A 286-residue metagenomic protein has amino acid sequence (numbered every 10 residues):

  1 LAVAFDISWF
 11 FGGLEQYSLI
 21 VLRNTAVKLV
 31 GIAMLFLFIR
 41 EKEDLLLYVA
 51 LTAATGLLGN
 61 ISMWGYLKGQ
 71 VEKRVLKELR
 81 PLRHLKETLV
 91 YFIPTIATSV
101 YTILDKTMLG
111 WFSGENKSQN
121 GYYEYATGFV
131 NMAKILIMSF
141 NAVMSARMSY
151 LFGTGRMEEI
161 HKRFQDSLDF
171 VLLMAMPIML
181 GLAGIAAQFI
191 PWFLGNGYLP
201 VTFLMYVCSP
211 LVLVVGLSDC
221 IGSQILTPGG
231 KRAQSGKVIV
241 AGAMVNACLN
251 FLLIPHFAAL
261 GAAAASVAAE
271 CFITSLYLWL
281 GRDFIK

Functional and structural regions predicted by a protein language model:
L1, K117, Q165, L182-V214: Interfacial segments at transmembrane-helix termini and the short loops linking adjacent helices
L1-G12, R23-G31, Y48-W64, P94 (+6 more regions): Short runs within selected transmembrane alpha-helices of multi-pass transporters and secretion channels
E15-Y17, E43, E115-S118, F152-G155 (+2 more regions): Membrane-helix interface residues
A33, T88, F92, I96-M108 (+11 more regions): Short helix-kink/termination motifs in transmembrane helices of multi-pass secondary transporters
L37-E41, S99-M132, R147-L151, A187-G197 (+1 more regions): Helix-terminus/linker motif at the lipid-water interface of multi-pass membrane proteins
L45, R83-Y91, L109-N131, E158-E159 (+3 more regions): Interfacial/gating helices of multi-pass transporter permease domains
L45-T52, I61-T102, V143, R147-K162 (+1 more regions): Interhelical loop/hinge segments that connect adjacent transmembrane helices in multipass membrane
A126-A175, G222-P228: Helix-loop junctions and terminal segments of transmembrane helices in multi-pass membrane transport/translocation
